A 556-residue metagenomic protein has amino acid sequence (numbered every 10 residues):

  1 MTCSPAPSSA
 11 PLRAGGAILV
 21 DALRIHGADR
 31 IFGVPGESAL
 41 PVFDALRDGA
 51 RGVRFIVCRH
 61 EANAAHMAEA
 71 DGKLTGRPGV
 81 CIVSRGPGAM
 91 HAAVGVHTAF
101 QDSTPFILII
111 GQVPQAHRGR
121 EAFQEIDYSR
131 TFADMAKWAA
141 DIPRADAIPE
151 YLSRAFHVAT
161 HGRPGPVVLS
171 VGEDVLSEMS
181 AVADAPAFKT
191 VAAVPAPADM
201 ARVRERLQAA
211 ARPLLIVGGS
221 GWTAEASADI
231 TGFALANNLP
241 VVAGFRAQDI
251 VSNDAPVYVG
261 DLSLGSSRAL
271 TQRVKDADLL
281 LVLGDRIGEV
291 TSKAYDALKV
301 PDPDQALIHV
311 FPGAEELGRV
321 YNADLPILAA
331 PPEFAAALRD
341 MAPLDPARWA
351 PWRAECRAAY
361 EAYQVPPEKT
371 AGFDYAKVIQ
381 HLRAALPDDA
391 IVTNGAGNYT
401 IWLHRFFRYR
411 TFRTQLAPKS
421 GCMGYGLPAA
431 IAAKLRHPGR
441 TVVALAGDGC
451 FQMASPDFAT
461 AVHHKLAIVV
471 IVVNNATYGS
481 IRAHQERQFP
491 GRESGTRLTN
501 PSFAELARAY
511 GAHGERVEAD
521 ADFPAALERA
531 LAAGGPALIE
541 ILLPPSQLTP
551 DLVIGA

Functional and structural regions predicted by a protein language model:
M1-A10, D146, V182, E205 (+3 more regions): Phosphate/pyrophosphate-binding active-site segments
C3, I110-Y151, E173, A247-R353: Glycine-rich, acidic loop regions that bind phosphate or pyrophosphate groups
G16-V20, R24-H26, E37, V42 (+3 more regions): Active-site diphosphate/adenylate-binding microenvironment
I18-A28, A70-G76, F100, V158-R163 (+6 more regions): Glycine-rich phosphate/diphosphate-binding loops that line cofactor/substrate pockets in enzymes
D29-F32, V53-I56, L74-V113, I216-G219 (+3 more regions): A short, small-residue-rich loop immediately preceding and capping a beta-strand
K73, G219-I308, R408-G439, Q452-P456 (+4 more regions): Glycine-rich, anion-gripping cofactor-binding loops and their flanking helix/strand elements in enzyme active sites
I109, H117-G119, F123-Q124, T271 (+4 more regions): Thiamine diphosphate
I126, R154, V158-A209, V365: Conformationally flexible catalytic loops at phosphate/diphosphate-handling active centers
